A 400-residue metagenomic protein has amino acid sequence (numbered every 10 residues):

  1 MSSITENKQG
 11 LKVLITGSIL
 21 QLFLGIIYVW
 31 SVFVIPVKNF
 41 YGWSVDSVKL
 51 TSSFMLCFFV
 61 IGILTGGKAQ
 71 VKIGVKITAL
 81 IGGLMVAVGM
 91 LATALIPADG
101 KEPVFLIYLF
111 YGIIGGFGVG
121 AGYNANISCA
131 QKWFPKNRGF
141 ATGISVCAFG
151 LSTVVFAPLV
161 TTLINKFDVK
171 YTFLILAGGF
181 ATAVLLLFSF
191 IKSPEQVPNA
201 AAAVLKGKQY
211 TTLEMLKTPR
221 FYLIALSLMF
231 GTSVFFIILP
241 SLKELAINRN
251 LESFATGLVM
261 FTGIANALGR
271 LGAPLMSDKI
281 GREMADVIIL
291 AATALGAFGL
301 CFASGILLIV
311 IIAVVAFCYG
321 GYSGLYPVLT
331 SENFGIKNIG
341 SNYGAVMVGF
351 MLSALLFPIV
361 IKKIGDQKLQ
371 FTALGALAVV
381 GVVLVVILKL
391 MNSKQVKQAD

Functional and structural regions predicted by a protein language model:
W30-I35, L213-L275: Extracytoplasmic gate region of multi-pass secondary transporters
G62-V75, R270-G281, G365: Helix-to-loop junctions at the C-terminal end of transmembrane segments in multipass secondary transporters
L84-K101, A292-S304: C-terminal ends and interior cores of transmembrane alpha-helices in multi-pass membrane transporters/permeases
V104-G120, M229, L307-G320: Hydrophobic core of transmembrane alpha-helices in multi-pass small-molecule transporters, especially MFS/SLC-type
Y111-C147: Cytoplasmic helix-loop-helix junction between adjacent transmembrane helices in 12-TM secondary transporters
F149-S193: Helix-loop-helix hairpin linking two adjacent transmembrane segments in secondary transporters
S193-Y210, V396-D400: Flexible cytoplasmic inter-helical loops of multi-pass small-molecule transporters
V234, A255-T256, M260-N266, L271-L329: C-terminal transmembrane helical hairpin of 12-TM major facilitator-type secondary transporters
